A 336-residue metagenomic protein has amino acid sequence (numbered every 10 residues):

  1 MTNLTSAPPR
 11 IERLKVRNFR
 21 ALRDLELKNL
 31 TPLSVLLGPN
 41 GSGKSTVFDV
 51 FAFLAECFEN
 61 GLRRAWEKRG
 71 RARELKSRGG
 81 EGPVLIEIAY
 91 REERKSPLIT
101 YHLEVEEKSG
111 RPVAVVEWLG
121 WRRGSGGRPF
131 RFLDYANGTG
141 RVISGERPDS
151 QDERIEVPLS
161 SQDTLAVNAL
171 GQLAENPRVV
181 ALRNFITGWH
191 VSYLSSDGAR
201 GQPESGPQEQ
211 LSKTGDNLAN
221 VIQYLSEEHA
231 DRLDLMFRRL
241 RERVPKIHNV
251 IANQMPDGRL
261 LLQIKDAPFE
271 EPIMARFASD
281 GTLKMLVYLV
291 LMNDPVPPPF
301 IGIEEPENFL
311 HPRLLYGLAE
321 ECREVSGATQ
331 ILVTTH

Functional and structural regions predicted by a protein language model:
M1-E56, N60, Q254-H336: Switch/communication elements of ASCE P-loop NTPase nucleotide-binding domains
K15, E26, V116-G120, H190-Y193 (+2 more regions): Residues embedded in well-ordered beta-strands within globular domains across many folds
N18, I88-K95, W121-R123, I264-P268: Short acidic, glycine-rich loop/turn motifs
T46-P112: Conserved P-loop NTP-binding catalytic core
V84-I86, H190, L260-L262: Short beta-strand micro-motifs in enzyme catalytic cores
E93-R238: Electropositive, glycine-dotted interaction segments that contact anionic polymers or phosphate-rich ligands
E209-A275: Extended helical coiled-coil dimerization/tether regions that scaffold and oligomerize large DNA-maintenance assemblies
